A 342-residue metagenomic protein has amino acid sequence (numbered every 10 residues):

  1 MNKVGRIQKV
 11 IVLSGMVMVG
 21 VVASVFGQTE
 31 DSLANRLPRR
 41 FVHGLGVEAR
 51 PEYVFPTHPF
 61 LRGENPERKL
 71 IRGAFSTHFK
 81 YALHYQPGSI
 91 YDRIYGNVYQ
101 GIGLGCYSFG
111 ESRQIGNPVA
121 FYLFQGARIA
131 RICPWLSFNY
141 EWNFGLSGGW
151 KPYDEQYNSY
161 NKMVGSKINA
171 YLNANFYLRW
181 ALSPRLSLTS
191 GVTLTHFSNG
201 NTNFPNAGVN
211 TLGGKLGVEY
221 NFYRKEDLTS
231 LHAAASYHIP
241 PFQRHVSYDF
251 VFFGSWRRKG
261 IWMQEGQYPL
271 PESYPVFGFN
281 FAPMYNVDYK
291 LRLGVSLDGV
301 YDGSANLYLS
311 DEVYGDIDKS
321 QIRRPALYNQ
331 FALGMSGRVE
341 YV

Functional and structural regions predicted by a protein language model:
Q28-H84, T229-A282: Short glycine/proline- and aromatic-enriched beta-strand/turn motifs that initiate or cap beta-hairpins
F41, I71-T77, I115-F121, S166-L172 (+4 more regions): Residues that define the transmembrane beta-barrel architecture of outer-membrane proteins
H43, E48-E67, S89-R93, Q114 (+3 more regions): Outer-membrane beta-barrel translocator/channel fold
L45-Y53, L104-C106, Y140-G148, S190-H196 (+3 more regions): Transmembrane beta-barrel strands of outer-membrane/channel proteins
V47, T77-L83, L123-I129, W142-L146 (+6 more regions): Residues on the lipid-exposed face of transmembrane beta-strands in outer-membrane beta-barrel proteins
F55, G88-I90, W180-L188, R224-L228 (+2 more regions): Repeated loop/turn-to-beta-strand initiation elements of outer-membrane beta-barrel proteins
G63-E67, F109-S112, N158-V164, N199-N206 (+2 more regions): Extracellular loop and loop/strand-boundary signature of outer-membrane beta-barrel proteins
Y177-S230, A234-F242: Predominantly the C-terminal beta-signal and adjacent terminal strand-loop region of outer-membrane beta-barrel
